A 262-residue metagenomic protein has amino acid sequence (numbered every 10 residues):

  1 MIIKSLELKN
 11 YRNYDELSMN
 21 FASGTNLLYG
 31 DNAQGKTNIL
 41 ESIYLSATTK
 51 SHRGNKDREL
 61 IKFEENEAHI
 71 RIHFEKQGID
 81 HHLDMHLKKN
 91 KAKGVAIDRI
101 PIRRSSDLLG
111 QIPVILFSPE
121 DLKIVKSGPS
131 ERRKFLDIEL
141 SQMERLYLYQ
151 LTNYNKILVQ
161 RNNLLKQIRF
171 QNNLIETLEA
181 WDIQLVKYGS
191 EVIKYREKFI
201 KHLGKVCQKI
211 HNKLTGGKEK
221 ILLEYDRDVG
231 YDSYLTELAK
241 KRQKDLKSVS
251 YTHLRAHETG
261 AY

Functional and structural regions predicted by a protein language model:
M1-L45: Pre-Walker A-like glycine/lysine-rich segment at the N-terminus of P-loop NTPase domains
D15-M19, I79-L83, I221: Short beta-strand segments
L45-T49, T259: Post-Walker A connector loop of ABC transporter nucleotide-binding domains
T48-E131, L140-M143, Y147, G204-K209 (+1 more regions): Nucleotide-state sensing region of NTPase/ATPase domains
D57-I61, D226, Y251: Short, solvent-exposed loop/turn elements at beta->coil junctions and helix N-caps that rim active or binding pockets
K123-T215: An accessory alpha-helical subdomain
R196-Y225, G230-S250: Amphipathic alpha-helical domain-onset/packing element
T252-T259: Conserved small/polar residues in nucleotide/adenosyl-binding loops
